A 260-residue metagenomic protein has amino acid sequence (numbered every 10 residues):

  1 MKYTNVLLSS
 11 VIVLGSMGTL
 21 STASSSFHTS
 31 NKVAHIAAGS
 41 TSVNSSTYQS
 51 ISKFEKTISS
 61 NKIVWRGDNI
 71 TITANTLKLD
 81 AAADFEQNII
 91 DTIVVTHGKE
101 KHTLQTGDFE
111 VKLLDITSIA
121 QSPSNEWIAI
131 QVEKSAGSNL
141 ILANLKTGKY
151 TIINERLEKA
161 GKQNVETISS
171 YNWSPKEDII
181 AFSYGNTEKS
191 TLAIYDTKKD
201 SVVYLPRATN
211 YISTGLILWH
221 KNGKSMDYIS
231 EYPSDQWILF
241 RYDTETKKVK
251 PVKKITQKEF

Functional and structural regions predicted by a protein language model:
M1-N5: Positively charged n-region of N-terminal signal peptides that target proteins for export
V6-V13: Sec-dependent N-terminal signal peptides
G15-F260: Sequence signature of WD/YWTD-type beta-propeller architectures
